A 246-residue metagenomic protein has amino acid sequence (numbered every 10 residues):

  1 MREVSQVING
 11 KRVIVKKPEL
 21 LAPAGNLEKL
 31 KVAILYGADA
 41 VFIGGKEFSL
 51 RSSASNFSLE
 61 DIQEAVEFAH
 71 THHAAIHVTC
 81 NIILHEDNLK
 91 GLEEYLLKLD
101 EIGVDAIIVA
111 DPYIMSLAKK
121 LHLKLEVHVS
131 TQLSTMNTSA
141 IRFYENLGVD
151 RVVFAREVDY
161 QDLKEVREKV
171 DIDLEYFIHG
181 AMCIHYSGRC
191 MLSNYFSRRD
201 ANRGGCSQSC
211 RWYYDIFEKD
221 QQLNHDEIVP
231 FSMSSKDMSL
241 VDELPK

Functional and structural regions predicted by a protein language model:
R2-T135, F154, D162-K246: Active-site pocket-lining/capping segments in soluble small-molecule metabolic enzymes
N137-S139: Conserved nucleotide-cofactor-binding alpha/beta core module
R151: Conserved glycine-bearing catalytic or ligand-binding loops at nucleotide- and phosphate-handling centers of large
